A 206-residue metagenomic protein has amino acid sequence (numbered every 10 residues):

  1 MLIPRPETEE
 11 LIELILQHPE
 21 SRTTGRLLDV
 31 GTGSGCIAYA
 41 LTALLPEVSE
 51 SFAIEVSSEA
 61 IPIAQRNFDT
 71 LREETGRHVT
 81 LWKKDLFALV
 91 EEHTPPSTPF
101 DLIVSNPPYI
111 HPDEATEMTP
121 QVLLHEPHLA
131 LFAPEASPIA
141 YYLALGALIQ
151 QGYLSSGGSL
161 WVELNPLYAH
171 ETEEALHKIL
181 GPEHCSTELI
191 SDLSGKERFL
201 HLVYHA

Functional and structural regions predicted by a protein language model:
E7-E117, A144: Conserved SAM/SAH cofactor-binding pocket of Class I
R22, P46, E74-G76, E126 (+2 more regions): Short, well-ordered coil/turn elements that cap or connect secondary structure elements
T70, M118-V122, K178-I179: Glycine-rich, phosphate-binding/catalytic loops in enzymes
Y109, V203-A206: C-terminal beta-strand of the catalytic ATP-binding
Y109-Y141: Mobile active-site "lid"/loop adjacent to the S-adenosyl-L-methionine
E135-L202: Conserved Class I SAM-dependent methyltransferase catalytic core
